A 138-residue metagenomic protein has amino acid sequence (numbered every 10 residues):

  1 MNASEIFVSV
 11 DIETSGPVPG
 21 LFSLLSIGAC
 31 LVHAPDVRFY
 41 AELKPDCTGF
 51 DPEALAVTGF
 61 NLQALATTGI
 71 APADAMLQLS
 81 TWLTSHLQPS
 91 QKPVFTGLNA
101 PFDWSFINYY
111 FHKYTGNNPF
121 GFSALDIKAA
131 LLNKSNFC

Functional and structural regions predicted by a protein language model:
A3-I6, G20-L25, L31-F60, L83-C138: Metal-dependent phosphoesterase core characteristic of DEDDh/y 3'-5' exonuclease domains
F7-D11: Short, hydrophobic/glycine-enriched beta-strand segments
I12-G20: Short acidic, Gly/Ser-rich segments with clustered Asp/Glu that frequently serve as metal-coordination loops in enzyme
V18-P19, T68, P72, A100: Aromatic-acidic/polar surface patches that form glycan- and anion
T58-W82: Metal-dependent phosphoesterase signature
